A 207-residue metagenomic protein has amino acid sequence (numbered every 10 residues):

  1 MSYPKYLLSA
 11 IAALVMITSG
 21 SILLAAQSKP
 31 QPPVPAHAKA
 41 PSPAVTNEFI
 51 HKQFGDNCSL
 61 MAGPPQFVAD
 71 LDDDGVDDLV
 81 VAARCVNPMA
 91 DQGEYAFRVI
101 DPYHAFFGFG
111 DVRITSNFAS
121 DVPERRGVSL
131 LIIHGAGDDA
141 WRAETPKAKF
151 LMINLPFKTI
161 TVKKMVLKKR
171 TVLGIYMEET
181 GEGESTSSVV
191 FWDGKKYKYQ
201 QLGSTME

Functional and structural regions predicted by a protein language model:
M1-I11: Bacterial N-terminal signal peptides that target proteins for export
S9-S21: Bacterial N-terminal signal peptides
G20-V34, S120-E207: Acidic, small-residue rich beta-repeat scaffolds with periodic aromatic anchors
Q27-F67: Terminal domain-start segments
Q66-D74: Acidic, divalent-cation-chelating loop motifs in proteins
D73-A83, R170-E178: Acidic/hydrophobic-patterned starts of short beta strands in beta-sheet-rich repeat architectures
A83-V86, A136: A mature extracytoplasmic/lumenal domain signature
P88-R126: Mixed-charge, low-complexity intrinsically disordered segments
